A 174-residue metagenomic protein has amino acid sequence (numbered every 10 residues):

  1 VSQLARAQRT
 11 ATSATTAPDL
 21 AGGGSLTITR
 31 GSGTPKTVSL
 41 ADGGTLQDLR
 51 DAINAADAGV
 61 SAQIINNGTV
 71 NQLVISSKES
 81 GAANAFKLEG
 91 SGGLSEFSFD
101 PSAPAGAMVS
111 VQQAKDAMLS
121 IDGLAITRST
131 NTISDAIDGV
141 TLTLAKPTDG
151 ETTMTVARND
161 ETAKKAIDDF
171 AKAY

Functional and structural regions predicted by a protein language model:
V1-N71, S76-A173: Bacterial flagellar/type III secretion structural subunits and associated motility module proteins, recognized via
